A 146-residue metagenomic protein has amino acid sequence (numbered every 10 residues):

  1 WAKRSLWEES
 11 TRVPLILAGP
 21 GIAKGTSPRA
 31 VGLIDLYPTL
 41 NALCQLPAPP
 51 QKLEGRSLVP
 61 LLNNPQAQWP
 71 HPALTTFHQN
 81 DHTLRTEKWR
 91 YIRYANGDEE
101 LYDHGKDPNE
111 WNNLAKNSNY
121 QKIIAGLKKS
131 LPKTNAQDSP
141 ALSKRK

Functional and structural regions predicted by a protein language model:
W1-A67: Substrate-binding rim/cap in mid-to-C-terminal beta-strand-loop elements of soluble/periplasmic
A2-T11, A73-K116, K144-K146: C-terminal, low-complexity/hydrophilic appendages and adjacent surface loops of extracellular/periplasmic anionic
P20-I22, F77, T134: Generic structural motif
G21, Q45, Q66-P70, W89 (+2 more regions): Generic structural signal for secondary-structure transition and capping sites
G25-T26, P49-K52, W69-P72, N112-N113 (+1 more regions): Short, hydrophobic secondary-structure boundary micro-motifs
L33, Y37, P50, D81 (+3 more regions): Internal amphipathic alpha-helical segments of the cytochrome P450 catalytic fold
L36, N41, E87, N113-K146: Long, internal low-complexity/basic segments
